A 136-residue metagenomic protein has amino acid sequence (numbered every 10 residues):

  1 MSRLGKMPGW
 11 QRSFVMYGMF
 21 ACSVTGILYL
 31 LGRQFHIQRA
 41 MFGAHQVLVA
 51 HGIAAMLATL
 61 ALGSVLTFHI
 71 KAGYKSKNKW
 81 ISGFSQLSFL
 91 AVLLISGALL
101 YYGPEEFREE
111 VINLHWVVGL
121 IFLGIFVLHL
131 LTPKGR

Functional and structural regions predicted by a protein language model:
M1-R136: Membrane-embedded alpha-helical bundles that constitute the cytochrome b-like, heme-associated redox core of multi-pass
